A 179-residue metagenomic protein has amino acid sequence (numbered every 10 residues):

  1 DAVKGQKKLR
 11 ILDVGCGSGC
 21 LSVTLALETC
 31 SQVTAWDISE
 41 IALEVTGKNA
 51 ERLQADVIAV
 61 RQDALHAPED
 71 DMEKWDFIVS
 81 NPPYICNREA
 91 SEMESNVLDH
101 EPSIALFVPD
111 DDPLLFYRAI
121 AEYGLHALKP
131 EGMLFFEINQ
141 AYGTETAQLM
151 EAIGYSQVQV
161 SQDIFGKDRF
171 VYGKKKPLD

Functional and structural regions predicted by a protein language model:
D1-A90: Conserved SAM/SAH cofactor-binding pocket of Class I
Q6, E28-C30, Q54, E101 (+2 more regions): Short, well-ordered coil/turn elements that cap or connect secondary structure elements
L21, T46, N81, V97 (+3 more regions): Residue-level signal for inorganic ion chemistry
I58-V60, I104, Q159: Structural signal for short hydrophobic segments within the conserved structured cores of catalytic domains across
Y84-F116: Mobile active-site "lid"/loop adjacent to the S-adenosyl-L-methionine
D110-K174: Conserved Class I SAM-dependent methyltransferase catalytic core
K176-D179: Flexible, glycine-/basic-rich loop-and-beta segments that form/coincide with the SAM-dependent methyltransferase
